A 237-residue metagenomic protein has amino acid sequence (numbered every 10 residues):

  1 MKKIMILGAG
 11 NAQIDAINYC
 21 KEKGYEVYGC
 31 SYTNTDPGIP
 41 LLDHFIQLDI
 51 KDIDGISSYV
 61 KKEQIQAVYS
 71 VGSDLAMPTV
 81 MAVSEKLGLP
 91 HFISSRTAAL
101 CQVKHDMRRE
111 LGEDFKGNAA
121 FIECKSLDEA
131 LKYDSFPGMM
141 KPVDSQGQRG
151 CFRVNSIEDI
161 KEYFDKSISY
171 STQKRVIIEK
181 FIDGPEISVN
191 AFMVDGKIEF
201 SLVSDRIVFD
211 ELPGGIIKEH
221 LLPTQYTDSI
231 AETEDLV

Functional and structural regions predicted by a protein language model:
M1-T97: ATP-binding N-terminal substructure of ATP-dependent carboxylate-amine bond-forming enzymes
M5-I6, A67-S70, A120, R153 (+1 more regions): Short catalytic-loop micro-motif centered on adjacent basic/acidic residues
Y59-I65, D134, Y170-T172: Glycine-rich phosphate-binding loop signature in dinucleotide/nucleotide-binding domains
E85-G150, I157: A conserved helix-loop-beta module that forms one wall/lid of the active-site cleft in ATP-utilizing catalytic domains
L111, E123, D134-V154, S171-V189 (+1 more regions): ATP-grasp fold ATP-binding core
E158, K180-D183, I187, A191-V237: ATP-dependent carboxylate/phosphate-activation module, predominantly the ATP-grasp catalytic core and closely related
